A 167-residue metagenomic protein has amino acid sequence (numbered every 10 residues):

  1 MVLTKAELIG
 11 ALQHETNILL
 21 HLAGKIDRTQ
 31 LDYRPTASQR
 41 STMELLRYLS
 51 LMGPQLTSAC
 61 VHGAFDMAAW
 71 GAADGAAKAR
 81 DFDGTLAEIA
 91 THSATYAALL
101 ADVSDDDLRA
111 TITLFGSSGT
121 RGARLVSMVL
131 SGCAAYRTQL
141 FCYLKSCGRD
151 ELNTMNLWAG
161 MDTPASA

Functional and structural regions predicted by a protein language model:
M1-A11: Extreme N-terminal tail/first-helix region
K5, F82, V126: Flexible, glycine- and charge-enriched loops at secondary-structure boundaries
I9-G24, Q30-A73, T113-A167: Short, contiguous alpha-helical
T29-Q30, D106: Secondary-structure boundary/capping positions in well-ordered alpha/beta enzyme cores
S58-V103: Helix-adjacent hinge/juxtasegments
A101-G116: Acidic catalytic patch
